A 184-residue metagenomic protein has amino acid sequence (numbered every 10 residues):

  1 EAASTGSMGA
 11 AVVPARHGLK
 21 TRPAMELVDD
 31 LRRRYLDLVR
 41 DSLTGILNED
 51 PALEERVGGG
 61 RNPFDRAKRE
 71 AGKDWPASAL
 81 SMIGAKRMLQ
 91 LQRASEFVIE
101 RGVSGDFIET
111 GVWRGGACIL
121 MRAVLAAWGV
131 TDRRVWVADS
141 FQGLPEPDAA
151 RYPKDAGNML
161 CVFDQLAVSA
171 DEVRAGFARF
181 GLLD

Functional and structural regions predicted by a protein language model:
A2-M8: Extreme N-terminal basic, low-complexity initiation segments that serve as generic localization/processing leaders
A3, V13-A15, L19-R22: Short, low-complexity intrinsically disordered segments enriched in A/P/G/S/L with frequent Arg, especially at protein
P23-L36, S42-A85, R101-D184: S-adenosylmethionine/decaboxylated-SAM
Q90-R101: Conserved alpha-helix/loop element of class I SAM-dependent methyltransferases that forms part of the SAM/SAH-binding
